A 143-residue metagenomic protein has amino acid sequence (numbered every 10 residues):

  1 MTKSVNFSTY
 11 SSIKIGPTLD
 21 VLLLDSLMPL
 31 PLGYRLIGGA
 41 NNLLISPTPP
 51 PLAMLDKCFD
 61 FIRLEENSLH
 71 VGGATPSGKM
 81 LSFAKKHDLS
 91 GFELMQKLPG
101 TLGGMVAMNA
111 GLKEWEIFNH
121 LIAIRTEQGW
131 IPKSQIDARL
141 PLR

Functional and structural regions predicted by a protein language model:
M1-I37: N-terminal, positively charged, Ser/Thr/Ala/Gly-biased leader segments that form transit/presequence-like amphipathic
S4-K14, L43, E127-R143: Phosphate/pyrophosphate- and phosphate-bearing ligand-binding catalytic cores of soluble enzymes
V5-I13, L43, D60, S90 (+3 more regions): Flexible, active-site-adjacent loop/turn segments at secondary-structure boundaries
I15-G16, L22-D25, L44-F61, V106-I131: Structural signature of FAD isoalloxazine-binding scaffolds in flavoprotein oxidoreductases
L27-Y34, C58-M105: FAD-binding glycine-rich core of flavoenzymes that anchor FAD
L52-M54, L69-G72, P141-R143: Short hydrophobic-aromatic micro-motifs
G72, S90-K97, K113-A138: Contiguous, small/hydrophobic- and glycine-enriched helical/loop subdomains that border and often "cap" functional
